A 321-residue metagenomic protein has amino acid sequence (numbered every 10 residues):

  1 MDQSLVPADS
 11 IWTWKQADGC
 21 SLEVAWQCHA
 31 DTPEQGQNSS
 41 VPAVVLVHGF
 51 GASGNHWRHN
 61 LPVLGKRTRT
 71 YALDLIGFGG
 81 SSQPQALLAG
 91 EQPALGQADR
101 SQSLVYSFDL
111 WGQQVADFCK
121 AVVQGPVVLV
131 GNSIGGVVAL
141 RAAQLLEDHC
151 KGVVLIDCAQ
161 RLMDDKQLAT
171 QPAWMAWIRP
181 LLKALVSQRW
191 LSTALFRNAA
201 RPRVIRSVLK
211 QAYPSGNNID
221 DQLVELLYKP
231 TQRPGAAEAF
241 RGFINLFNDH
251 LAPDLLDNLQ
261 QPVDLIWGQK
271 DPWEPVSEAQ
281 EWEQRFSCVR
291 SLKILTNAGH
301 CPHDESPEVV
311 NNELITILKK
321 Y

Functional and structural regions predicted by a protein language model:
S10-C20, Q27-Q35, Y71-V130, N312: Active-site loop/oxyanion-hole signature of alpha/beta-hydrolase fold enzymes
V41, G49-A52, S133: Active-site glycine-rich loops that stabilize anionic/oxyanionic intermediates across multiple enzyme folds
G49-H59, T70: Serine-hydrolase catalytic-loop signature spanning alpha/beta hydrolases and amidase-signature enzymes
G131, G135, A139: Gly/Ala-rich beta-loop-alpha elbow adjacent to hydrolase catalytic centers
Q144, C150-S192: Flexible "cap/lid" loop of the alpha/beta hydrolase fold
W190-Q261: Conserved alpha/beta-hydrolase catalytic His-Asp/Glu region
N258-A298: Conserved loop-alpha-helix segment in the C-terminal half of the alpha/beta-hydrolase fold that carries the catalytic
C288-Y321: Catalytic active-site module of serine/aspartate enzymes centered on a nucleophile-bearing elbow/loop
